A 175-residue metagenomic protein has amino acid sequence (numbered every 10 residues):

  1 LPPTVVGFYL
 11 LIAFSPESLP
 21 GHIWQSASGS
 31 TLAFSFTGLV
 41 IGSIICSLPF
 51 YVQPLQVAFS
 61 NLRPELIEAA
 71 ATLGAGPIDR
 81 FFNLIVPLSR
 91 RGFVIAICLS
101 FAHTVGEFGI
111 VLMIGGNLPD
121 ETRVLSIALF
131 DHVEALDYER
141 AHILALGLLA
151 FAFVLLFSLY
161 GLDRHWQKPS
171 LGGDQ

Functional and structural regions predicted by a protein language model:
L1-S60, L84-I110, H132, A141-D163: Membrane-water interface segments at the C-terminal ends of transmembrane alpha-helices in multi-pass inner-membrane
L11-P16, I110-L136: Glycine-rich helix-loop "coupling/hinge" segments at transmembrane-helix boundaries in multipass transporters
L62-L66, G172: Short glycine/proline-centered loop/turn elements that form peptide/ligand docking sites
P64, A75, G116: Short, conserved catalytic or interaction motifs in soluble domains
A69-L73, A141: Short hydrophobic faces within alpha-helices
L73-A75, P87: Glycine/proline-centered hinge or cleavage motifs at structural transition points of membrane proteins
S158-Q175: Transmembrane alpha-helical segments of polytopic membrane transport and secretion proteins
